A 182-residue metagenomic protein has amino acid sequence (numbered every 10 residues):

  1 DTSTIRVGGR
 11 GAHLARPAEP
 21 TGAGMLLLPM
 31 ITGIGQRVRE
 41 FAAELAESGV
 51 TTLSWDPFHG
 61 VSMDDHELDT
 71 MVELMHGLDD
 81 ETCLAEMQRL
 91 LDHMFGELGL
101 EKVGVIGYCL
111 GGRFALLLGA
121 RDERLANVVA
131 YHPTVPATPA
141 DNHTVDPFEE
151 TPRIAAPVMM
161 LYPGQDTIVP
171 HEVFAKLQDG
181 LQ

Functional and structural regions predicted by a protein language model:
D1-Q182: N-terminal cap/leader regions of alpha/beta-hydrolase-fold enzymes, predominantly small-molecule hydrolases
